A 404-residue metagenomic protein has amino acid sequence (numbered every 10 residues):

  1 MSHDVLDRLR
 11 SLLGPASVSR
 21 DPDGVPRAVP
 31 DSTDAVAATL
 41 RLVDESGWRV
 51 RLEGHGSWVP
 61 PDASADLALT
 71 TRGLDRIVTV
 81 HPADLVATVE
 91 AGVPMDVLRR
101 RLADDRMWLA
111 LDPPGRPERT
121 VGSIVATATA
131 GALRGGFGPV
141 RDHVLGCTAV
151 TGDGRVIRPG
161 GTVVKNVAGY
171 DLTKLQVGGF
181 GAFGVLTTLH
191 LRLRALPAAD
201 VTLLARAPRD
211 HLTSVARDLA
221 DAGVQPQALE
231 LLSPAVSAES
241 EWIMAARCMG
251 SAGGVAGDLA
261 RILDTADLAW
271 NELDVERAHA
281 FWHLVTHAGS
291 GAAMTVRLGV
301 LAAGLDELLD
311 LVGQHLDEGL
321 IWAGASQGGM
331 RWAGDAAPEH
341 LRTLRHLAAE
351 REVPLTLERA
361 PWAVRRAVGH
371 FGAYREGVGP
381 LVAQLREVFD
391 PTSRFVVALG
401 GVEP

Functional and structural regions predicted by a protein language model:
M1, L204-L212, A252-G253, R297-E307 (+1 more regions): Short, surface-exposed ligand-recognition loops at beta-strand->loop->(often short) alpha-helix junctions that present
M1-P26, L42-S57, L344-A367, F371-E376: N-terminal accessory segments
R8-L9, L42-V43, V215-A220, A256-D267 (+2 more regions): Short amphipathic alpha-helices in soluble, non-transmembrane regions that often serve as interface/regulatory elements
S19-H81, L85-L111: Glycine-rich N-terminal segment of FAD-binding domains in flavoprotein oxidoreductases, spanning the beta-loop-helix
P61-R72, R116, L268-P404: Conserved glycine-rich FAD pyrophosphate-binding loop
L111-D112, R116-Q225: FAD-binding subdomain of flavoenzyme oxidoreductases
V215-E272: A conserved active-site cap/scaffold subdomain adjacent to cofactor or substrate pockets
